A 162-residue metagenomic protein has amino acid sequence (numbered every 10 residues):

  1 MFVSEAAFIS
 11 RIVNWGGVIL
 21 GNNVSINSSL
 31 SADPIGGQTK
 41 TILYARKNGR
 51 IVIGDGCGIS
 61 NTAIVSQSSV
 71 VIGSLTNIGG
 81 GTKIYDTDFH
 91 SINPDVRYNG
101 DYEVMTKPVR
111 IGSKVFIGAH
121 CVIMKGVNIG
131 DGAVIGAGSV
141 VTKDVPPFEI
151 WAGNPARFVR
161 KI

Functional and structural regions predicted by a protein language model:
M1-Y85, F89, T106, G112-K114 (+4 more regions): Domain-scale signature associated with acetyltransferase and cell-envelope carbohydrate enzymes
N77-K83, N99-G100, G138-S139: Short amphipathic alpha-helical patches
I92-Y102: Short glycine/proline- and charge-enriched loop/turn segments that cap or connect secondary-structure elements
G100-D101, K107-P108, V141: Short secondary-structure boundary/capping segments
N128-A152, A156: C-terminal/domain-terminus segments
